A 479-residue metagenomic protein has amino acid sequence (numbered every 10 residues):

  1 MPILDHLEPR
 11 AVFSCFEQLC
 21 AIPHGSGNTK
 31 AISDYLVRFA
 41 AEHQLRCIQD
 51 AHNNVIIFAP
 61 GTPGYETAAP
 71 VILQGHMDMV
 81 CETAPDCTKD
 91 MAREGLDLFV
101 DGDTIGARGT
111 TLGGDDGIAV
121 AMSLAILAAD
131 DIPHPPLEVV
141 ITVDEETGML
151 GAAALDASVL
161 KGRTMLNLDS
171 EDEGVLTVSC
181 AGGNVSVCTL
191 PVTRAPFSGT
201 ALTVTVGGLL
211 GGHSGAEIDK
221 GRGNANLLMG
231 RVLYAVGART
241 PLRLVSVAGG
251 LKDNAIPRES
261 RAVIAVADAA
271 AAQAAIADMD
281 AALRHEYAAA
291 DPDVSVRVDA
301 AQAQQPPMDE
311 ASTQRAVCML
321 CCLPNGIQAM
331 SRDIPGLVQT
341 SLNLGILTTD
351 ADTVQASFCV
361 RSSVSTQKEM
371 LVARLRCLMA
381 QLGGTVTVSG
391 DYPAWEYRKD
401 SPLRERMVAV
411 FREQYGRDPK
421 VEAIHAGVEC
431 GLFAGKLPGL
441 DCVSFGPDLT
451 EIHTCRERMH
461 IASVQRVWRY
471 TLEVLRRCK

Functional and structural regions predicted by a protein language model:
M1-T104: Acidic/His- and Gly-rich active-site-bordering loop/insert found across diverse amide/peptide-bond hydrolases
L4, P9, R332, Q339-D352 (+1 more regions): Zn-dependent metallopeptidase/amidohydrolase metal-coordination segment
E17-A21, G250-K252, R261-V263, S295-P307 (+3 more regions): A short beta-alpha structural unit
Y65-T147, A152-R163, S198-A201, E310-Q314 (+3 more regions): Active-site metal-coordination/substrate-binding segment of hydrolases, especially metallo-dependent peptidases
H134-A225, L233, G237: Fold-level recognition of mixed alpha/beta catalytic cores in primary-metabolism enzymes, strongest
R222-R239, D268-A269, R315-C321, A329-R332 (+4 more regions): His/Asp/Glu-rich mid-to-C-terminal helical/loop segments that flank catalytic regions of hydrolases
N224-V247, Y397-L440: Active-site-adjacent substrate-binding region of metalloamidase/peptidase-like peptide-processing proteins
D253-M330: A conserved active-site cap/scaffold subdomain adjacent to cofactor or substrate pockets
